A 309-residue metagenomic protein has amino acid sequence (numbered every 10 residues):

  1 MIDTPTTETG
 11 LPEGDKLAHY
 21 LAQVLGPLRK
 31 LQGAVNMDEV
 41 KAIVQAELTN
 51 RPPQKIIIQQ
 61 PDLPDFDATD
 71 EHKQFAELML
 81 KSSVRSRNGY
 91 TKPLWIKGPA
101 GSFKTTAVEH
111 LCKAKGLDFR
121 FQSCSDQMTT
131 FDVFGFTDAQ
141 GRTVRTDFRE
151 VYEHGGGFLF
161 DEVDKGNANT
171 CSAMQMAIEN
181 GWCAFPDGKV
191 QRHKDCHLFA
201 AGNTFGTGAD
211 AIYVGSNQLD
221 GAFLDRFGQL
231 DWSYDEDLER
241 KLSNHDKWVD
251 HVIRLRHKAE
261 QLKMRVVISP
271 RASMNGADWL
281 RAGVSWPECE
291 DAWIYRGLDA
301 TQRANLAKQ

Functional and structural regions predicted by a protein language model:
M1-Q309: C-terminal regulatory/interaction module of P-loop NTP-utilizing enzymes
